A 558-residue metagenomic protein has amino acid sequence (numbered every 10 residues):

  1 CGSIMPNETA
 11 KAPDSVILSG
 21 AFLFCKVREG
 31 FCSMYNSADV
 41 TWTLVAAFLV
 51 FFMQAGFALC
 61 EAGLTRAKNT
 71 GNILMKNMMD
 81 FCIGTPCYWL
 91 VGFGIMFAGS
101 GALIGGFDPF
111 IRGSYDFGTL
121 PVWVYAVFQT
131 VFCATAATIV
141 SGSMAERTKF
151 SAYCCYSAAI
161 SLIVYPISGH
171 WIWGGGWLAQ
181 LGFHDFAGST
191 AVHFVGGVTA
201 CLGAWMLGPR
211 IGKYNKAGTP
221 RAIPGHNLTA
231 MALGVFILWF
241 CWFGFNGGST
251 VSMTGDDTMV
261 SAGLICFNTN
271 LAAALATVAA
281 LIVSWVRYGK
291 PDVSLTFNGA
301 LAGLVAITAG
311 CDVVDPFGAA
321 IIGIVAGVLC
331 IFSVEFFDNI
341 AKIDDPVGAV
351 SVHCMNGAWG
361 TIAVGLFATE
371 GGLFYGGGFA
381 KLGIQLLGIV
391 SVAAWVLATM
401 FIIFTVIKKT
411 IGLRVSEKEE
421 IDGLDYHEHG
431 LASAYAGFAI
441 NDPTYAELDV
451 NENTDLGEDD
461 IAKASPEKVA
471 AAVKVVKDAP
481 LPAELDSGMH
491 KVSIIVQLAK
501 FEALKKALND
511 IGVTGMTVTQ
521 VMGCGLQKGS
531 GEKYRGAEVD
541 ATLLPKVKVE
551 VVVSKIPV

Functional and structural regions predicted by a protein language model:
G2-M5: Extreme N-terminal basic, low-complexity initiation segments that serve as generic localization/processing leaders
N7-A10, I17-S19, L23-P480: Glycine- and aromatic-enriched membrane alpha-helices
H427-S433, L448-V558: Positively charged, small/polar-rich N-terminal and surface patches that mediate targeting and assembly and bind
